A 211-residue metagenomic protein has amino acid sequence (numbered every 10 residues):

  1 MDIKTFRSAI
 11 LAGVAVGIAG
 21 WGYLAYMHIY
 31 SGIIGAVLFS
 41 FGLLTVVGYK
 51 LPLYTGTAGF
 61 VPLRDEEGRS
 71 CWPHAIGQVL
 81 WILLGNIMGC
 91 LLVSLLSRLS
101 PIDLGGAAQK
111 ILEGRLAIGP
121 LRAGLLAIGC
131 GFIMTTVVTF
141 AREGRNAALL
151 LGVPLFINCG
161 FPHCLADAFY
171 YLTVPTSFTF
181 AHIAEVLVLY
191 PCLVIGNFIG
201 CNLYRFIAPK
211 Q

Functional and structural regions predicted by a protein language model:
M1-Q211: Alpha-helical transmembrane segments and their helix-helix packing motifs
